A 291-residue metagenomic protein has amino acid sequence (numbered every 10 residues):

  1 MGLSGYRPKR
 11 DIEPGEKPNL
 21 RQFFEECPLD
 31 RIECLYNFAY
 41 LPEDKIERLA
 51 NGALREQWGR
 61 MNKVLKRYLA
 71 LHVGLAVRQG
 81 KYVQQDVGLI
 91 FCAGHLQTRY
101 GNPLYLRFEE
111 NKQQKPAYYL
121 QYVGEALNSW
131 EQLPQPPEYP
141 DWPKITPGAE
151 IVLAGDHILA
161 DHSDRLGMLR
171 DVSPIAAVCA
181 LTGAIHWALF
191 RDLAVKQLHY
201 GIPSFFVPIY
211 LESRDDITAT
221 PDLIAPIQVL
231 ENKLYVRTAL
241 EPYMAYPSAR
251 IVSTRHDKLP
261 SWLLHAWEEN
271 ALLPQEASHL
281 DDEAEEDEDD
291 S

Functional and structural regions predicted by a protein language model:
M1-P203, H279-S291: An acidic, glycine-rich, mixed-charge low-complexity segment common to nucleic-acid enzymes
S204-L273: Compact beta-sheet-dominated globular domain cores
H265-D287: Long, charged low-complexity regulatory segments
